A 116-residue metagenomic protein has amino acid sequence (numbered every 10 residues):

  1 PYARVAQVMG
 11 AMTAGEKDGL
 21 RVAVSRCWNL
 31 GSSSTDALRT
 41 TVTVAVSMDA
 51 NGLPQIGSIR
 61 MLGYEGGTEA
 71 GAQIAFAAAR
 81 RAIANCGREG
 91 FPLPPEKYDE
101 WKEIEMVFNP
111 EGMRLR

Functional and structural regions predicted by a protein language model:
P1-N29, S33-S34: Intrinsic-disorder/low-complexity signature in envelope-associated proteins
R4, V22-N29, M48-G66, R80-R116: Conserved "boundary/linchpin" sites in short secondary-structure elements
S33-A37, K97: Short beta-strand
L38-V42: Short, small/polar residue-rich loop motifs at catalytic or cofactor-binding pockets
A45: Short, surface-exposed charged micro-motifs
G67-Q73: An anionic, turn-rich surface loop/hairpin at beta-sheet edges that serves as a generic interaction/coordination patch
A77: A short, basic-hydrophobic beta/loop patch
